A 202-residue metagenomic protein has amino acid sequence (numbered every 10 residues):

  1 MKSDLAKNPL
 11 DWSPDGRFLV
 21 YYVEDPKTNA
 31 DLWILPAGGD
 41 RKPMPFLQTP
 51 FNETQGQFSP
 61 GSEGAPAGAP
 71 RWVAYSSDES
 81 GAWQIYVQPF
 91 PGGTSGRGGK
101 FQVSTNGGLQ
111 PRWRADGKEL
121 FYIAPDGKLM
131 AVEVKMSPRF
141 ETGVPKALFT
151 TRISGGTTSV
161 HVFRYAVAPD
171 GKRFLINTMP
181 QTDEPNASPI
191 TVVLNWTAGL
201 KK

Functional and structural regions predicted by a protein language model:
M1-A6, Y22-W33, G39-D40, Q48-E53 (+3 more regions): A flexible loop/linker signature enriched in serine peptidases of the S9 family
M1-K7, L35-T54, G68, Q88-L109 (+2 more regions): Multi-bladed beta-propeller domains
S3-Y22, F46, P50-S76, F101-F121 (+1 more regions): Conserved beta-propeller blade repeats
G16, N29-D31, P43, P70 (+6 more regions): A structure-centric signal for secondary-structure junctions around beta-strands
S59-G64, P89-G92, T151-I153, N177-P180: Short regulatory "switch" loops immediately downstream of catalytic or recognition motifs within protein catalytic
R114-A115, I123-P145, V167-E184: Hydrophobic alpha-helical membrane-insertion signals
V162-K202: Blade-level signature of beta-propeller repeat domains, shared across WD40, Kelch, NHL, RCC1 and BNR/Asp-box propellers
